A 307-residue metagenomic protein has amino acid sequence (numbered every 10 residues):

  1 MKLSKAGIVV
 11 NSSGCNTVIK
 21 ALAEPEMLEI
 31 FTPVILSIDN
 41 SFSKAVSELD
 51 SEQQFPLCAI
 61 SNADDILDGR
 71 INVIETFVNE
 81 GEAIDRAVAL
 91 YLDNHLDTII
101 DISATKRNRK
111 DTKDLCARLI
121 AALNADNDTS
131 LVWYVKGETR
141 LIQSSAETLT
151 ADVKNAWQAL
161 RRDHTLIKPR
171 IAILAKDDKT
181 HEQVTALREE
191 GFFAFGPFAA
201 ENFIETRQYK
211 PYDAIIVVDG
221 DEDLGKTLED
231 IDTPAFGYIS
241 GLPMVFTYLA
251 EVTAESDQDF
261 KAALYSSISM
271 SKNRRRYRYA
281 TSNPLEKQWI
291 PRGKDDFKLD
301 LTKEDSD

Functional and structural regions predicted by a protein language model:
M1-D307: Anion-binding alpha/beta catalytic cores of soluble intermediary-metabolism enzymes, centered on
